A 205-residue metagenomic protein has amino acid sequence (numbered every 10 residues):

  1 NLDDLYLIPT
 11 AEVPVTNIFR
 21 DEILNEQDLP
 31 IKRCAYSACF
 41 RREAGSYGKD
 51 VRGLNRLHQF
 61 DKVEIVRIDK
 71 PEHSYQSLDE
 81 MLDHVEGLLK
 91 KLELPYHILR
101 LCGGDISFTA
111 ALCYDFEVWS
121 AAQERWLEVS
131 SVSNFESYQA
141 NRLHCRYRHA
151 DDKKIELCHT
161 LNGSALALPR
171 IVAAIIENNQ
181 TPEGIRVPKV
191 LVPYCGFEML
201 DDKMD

Functional and structural regions predicted by a protein language model:
N1-D205: TRNA-recognition modules of translation machinery and tRNA-sensing kinases, especially anticodon-binding
